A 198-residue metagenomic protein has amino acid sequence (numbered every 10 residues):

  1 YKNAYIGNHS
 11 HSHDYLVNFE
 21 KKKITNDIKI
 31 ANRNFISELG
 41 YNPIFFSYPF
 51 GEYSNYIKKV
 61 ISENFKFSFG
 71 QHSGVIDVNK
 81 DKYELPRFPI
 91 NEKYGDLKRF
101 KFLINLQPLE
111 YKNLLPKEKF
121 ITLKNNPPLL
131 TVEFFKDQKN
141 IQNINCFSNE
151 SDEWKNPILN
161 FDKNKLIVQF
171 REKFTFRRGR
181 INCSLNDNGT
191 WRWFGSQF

Functional and structural regions predicted by a protein language model:
Y1-G7, K58-F120: Active-site-adjacent pocket scaffolds in enzyme catalytic domains
Y1-Y56, N79-P86: Metal-dependent polysaccharide deacetylase catalytic core of the NodB/CE4 family, i.e., the active-site-bearing domain
N3, Y48-F50, N55, F69 (+3 more regions): Intrinsically disordered, low-complexity regions enriched in small/polar residues
I6, V17, I28, V60 (+4 more regions): Extended aliphatic helical segments
N18-E20, I24, I30, I57-V60 (+4 more regions): General "foldedness" signal
I24, F46, F65, R99-F100 (+1 more regions): Aromatic-residue hotspot detector
A31, S68-G70, L166-V168: Sparse, context-dependent recognition of short Cys/His-centered cofactor- or disulfide-binding micro-motifs
P89-F198: Terminal accessory/targeting
